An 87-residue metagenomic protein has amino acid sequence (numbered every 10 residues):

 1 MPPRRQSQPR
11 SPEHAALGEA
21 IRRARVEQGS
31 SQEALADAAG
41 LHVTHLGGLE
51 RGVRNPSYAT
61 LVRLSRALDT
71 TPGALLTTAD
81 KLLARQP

Functional and structural regions predicted by a protein language model:
P2, L76-P87: Short, charged recognition helix plus adjacent turn of helix-turn-helix-like nucleic-acid-binding domains
P2-V26: A short, Lys/Arg-rich alpha-helix, primarily the initiator
E19-A34, A38, R63: Short basic helix-loop element that most often maps to the first helix and adjoining turn of HTH DNA-binding modules
R23, E27, A67-T70, K81: Conserved amphipathic alpha-helical interaction elements at protein-protein interfaces in regulatory, energy-coupling
E33, T44-G47, G73: Residues within helix-turn-helix
D37, G48, T77-T78: Phosphate-coordinating loops and pocket residues in cytosolic domains that bind phosphorylated ligands
G40-N55: Recognition helix of helix-turn-helix/homeodomain-like DNA-binding domains that insert into the DNA major groove
A59-A74: DNA major-groove recognition helix of helix-turn-helix/homeodomain DNA-binding modules
